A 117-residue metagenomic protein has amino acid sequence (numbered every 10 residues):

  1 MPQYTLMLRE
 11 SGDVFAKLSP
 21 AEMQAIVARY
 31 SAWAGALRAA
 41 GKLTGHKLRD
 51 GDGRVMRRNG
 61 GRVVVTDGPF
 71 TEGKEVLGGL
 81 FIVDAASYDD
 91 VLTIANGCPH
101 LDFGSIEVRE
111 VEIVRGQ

Functional and structural regions predicted by a protein language model:
M1-Q117: Conserved, structured core segments of small domains
